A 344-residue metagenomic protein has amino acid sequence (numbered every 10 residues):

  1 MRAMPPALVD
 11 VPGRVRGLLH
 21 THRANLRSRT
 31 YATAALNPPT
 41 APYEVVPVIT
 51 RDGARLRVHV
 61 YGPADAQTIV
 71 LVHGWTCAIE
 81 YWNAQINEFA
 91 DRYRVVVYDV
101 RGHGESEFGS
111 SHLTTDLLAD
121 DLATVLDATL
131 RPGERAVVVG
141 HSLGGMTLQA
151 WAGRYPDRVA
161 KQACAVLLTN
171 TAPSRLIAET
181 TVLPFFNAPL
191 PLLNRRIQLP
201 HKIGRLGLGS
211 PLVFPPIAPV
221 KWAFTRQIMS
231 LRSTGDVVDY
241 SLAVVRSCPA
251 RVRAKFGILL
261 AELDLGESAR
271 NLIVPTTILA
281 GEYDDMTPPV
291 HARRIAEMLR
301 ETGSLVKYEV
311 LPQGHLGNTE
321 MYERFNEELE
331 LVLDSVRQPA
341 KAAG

Functional and structural regions predicted by a protein language model:
M1-I69, A90-R94, D127-E134, A160-C164 (+2 more regions): Alpha/beta-hydrolase fold catalytic core
A54-S111, T115, V125-T129: Conserved HGGG/HGGXW glycine-rich cap/lid loop of the alpha/beta-hydrolase fold
H103-M146, W151-K161, E327: Active-site loop/oxyanion-hole signature of alpha/beta-hydrolase fold enzymes
D157-G207: Flexible "cap/lid" loop of the alpha/beta hydrolase fold
I177, I203-R270: Conserved alpha/beta-hydrolase catalytic His-Asp/Glu region
L260, Y283-T287: Acidic catalytic loop of the alpha/beta-hydrolase fold
L272, I278-A280, D284: Short beta-strand/loop motif that positions the catalytic acidic residue of the alpha/beta-hydrolase fold
M286, Y308-E327: Catalytic histidine-centered segment of alpha/beta-hydrolase-like enzymes
